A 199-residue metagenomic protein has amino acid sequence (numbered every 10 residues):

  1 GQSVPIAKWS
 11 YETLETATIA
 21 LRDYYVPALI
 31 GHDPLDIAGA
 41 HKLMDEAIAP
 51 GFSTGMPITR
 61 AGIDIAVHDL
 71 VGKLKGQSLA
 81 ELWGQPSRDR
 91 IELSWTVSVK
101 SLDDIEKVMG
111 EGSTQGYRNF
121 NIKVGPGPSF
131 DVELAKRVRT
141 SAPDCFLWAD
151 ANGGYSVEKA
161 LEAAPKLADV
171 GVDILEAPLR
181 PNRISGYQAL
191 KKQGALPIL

Functional and structural regions predicted by a protein language model:
G1-L74: Metal- or metallocofactor-binding catalytic centers and their adjacent structured scaffolds across diverse enzyme
L35-G39, L79-L82, I174-P178: Flexible, glycine/charged-enriched surface loops at secondary-structure junctions
L74-V99, L134, S141-D144: N-terminal small/glycine-rich loop or linker at the start of catalytic domains across soluble metabolic enzymes
S78-L82, D104-G110: Short, charged beta->alpha transition segments
D89-D104, V124-G125, D150-V157: Active-site mouth loops of central-metabolism enzymes
E111-K123: Catalytic domains of carbohydrate-active enzymes, especially glycoside hydrolases
I122-L199: Catalytic core of soluble alpha/beta enzymes
